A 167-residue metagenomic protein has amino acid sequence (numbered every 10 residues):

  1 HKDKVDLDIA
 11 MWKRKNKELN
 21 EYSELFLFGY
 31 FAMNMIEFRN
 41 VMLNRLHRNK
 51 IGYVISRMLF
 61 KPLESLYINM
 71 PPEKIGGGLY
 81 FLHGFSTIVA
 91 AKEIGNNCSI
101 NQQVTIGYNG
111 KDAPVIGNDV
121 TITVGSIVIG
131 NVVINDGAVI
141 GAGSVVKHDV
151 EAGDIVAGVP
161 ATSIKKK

Functional and structural regions predicted by a protein language model:
H1-E64: Terminal amphipathic alpha-helical/low-complexity segments used for targeting or macromolecular assembly
P62-I164: Structural signal for interior beta-strand "rungs" in well-ordered beta-sheet cores of soluble enzyme domains
